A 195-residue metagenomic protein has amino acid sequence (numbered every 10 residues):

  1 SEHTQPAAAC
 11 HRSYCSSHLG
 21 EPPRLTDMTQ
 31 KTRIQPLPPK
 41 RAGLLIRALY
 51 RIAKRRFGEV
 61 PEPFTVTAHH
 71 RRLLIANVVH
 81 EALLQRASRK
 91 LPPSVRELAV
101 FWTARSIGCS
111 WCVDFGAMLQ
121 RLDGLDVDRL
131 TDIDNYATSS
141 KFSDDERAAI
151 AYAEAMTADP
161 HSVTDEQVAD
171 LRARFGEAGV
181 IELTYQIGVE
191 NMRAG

Functional and structural regions predicted by a protein language model:
R24-L91: Mobile cap/lid helix-loop segments that border enzyme active or cofactor-binding sites and regulate substrate access
L74, V113-D132: Iron-sulfur (Fe-S) cluster-binding segments and ferredoxin-like electron-carrier domains, especially [2Fe-2S]
L91-S106, I181: Immediate flanking context of iron-sulfur cluster ligation sites
A99-L119, E190: Short, thiol/selenol-centered motifs that function as redox-active sites or metal-ligating centers
I133-D144: Acidic/His metal-coordination segments adjacent to aromatic residues that form catalytic metal sites in metalloenzymes
D144-Q186: Acidic/histidine-rich alpha-helical segments that form the ligand environment of transition-metal centers
